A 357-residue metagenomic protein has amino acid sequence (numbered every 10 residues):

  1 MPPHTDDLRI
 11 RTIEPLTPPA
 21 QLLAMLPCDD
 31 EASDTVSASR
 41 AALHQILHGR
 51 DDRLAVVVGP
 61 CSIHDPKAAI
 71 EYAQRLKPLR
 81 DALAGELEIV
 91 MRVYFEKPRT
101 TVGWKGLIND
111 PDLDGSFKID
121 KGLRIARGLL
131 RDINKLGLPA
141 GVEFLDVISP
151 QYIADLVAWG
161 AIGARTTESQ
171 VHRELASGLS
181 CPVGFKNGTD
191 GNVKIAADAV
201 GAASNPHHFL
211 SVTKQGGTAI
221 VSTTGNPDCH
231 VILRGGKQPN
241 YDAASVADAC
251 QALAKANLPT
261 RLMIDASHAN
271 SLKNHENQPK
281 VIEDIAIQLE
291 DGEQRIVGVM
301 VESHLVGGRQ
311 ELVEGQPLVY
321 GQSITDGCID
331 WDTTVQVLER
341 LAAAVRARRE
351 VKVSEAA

Functional and structural regions predicted by a protein language model:
P2-D6, E86-Y241, S245-V246, H268-A269 (+7 more regions): Active-site-facing alpha/beta catalytic cores
L8-L47: N- or domain-start disorder-to-order transition segments that initiate the globular core
P19-P27, T223-G235, L318: Gly-rich Lys/Arg/Thr-decorated short loops/hinges at beta-loop-alpha junctions or inter-strand turns that position
L47-R50, R80-A84, L130-G137, S222-T223 (+1 more regions): Acidic (Asp/Glu)-rich catalytic clusters
A55-A68, D326: Conserved phosphate/anionic-ligand binding catalytic regions in large, soluble enzymes, centered on
G59, I264, D330: Conserved, mostly hydrophobic/aromatic
P66-P78, T101-I108: Glycine-rich loop at the start of a catalytic domain that most often binds anionic cofactors/ligands
H304-R349: Internal helix-turn-beta structural module
